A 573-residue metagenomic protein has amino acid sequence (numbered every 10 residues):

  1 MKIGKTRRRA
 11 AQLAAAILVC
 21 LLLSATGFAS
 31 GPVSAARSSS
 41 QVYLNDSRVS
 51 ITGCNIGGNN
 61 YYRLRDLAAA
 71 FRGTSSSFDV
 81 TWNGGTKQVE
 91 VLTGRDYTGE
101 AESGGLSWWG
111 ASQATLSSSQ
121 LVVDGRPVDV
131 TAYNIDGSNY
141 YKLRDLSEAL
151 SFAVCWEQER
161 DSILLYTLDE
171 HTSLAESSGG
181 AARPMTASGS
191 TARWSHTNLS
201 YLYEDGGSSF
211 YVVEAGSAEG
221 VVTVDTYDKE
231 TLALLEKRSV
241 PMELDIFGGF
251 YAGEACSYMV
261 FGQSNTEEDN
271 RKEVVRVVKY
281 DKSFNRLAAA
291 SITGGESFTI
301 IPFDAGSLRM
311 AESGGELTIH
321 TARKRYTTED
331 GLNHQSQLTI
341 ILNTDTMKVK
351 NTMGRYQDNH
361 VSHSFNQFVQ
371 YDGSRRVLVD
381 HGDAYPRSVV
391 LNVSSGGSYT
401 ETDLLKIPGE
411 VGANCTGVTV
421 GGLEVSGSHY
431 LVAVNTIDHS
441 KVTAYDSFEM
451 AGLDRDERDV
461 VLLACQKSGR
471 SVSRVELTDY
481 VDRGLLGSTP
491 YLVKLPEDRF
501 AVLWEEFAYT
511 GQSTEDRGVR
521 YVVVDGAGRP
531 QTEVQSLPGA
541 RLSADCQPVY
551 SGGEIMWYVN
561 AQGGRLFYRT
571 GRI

Functional and structural regions predicted by a protein language model:
M1-R7: N-terminal secretory signal peptides that target proteins for export/translocation
I3, A15-A16, F28-A35, C256: N-terminal leader/targeting segments
R8-S30: Sec-dependent N-terminal signal peptides of Gram-positive bacterial secreted proteins and lipoproteins
A16-L18, P32, Q41, V460: Detector for intrinsically disordered, low-structure N-terminal pre-sequences
V19, R65-A69, S147, L486 (+1 more regions): Generic solvent-exposed, charged/amphipathic alpha-helical segments that serve as macromolecular interface scaffolds
G27-G180: Primary recognition of N-terminal secretory signal peptides and signal-anchoring hydrophobic helices
T172-I573: Extracellular, repeat-based ectodomains that mediate carbohydrate processing or recognition
